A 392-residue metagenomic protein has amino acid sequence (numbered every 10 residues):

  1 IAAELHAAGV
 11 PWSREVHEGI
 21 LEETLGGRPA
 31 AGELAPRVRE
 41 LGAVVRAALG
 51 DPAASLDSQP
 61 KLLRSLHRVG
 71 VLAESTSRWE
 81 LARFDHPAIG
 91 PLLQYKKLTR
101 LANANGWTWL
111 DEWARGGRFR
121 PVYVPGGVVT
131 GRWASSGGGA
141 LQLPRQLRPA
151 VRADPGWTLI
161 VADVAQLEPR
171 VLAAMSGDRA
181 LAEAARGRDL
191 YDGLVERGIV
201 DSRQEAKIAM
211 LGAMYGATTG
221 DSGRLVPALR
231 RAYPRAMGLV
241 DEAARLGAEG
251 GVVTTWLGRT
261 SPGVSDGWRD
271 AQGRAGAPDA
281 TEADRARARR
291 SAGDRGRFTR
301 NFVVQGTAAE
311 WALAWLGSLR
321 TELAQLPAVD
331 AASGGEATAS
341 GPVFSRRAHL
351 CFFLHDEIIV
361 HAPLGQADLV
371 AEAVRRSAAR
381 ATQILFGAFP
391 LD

Functional and structural regions predicted by a protein language model:
A2-A7, G90-W107, P169-A174, I208-G216 (+2 more regions): Short, hydrophobic/amphipathic alpha-helical patches that form generic packing surfaces within helical domains
A2-L143, G156-T158, E242-R245, G263-A277 (+3 more regions): Conserved "right-hand" nucleotidyltransferase catalytic core of DNA-directed polymerases
A7, E196-A348, F352-F353: Conserved catalytic core of nucleic-acid polymerases
G26-A30, A43-P91, A217-S222, R231-G238 (+4 more regions): C-terminal polymerase-core module
L101, G106-W113, P125-V128, G138 (+5 more regions): Short, contiguous acidic/charged loop-to-helix segments that flank catalytic cores in large enzymes
P125-D201: Function-dense linear segments that define catalytic or interfacial modules in macromolecule-processing proteins
G131, D163, M210, A312 (+3 more regions): Hydrophobic, well-ordered secondary-structure elements that form the walls of internal hydrophobic environments
L326-L391: C-terminal structured "cap/appendage" subdomains that terminate the fold
